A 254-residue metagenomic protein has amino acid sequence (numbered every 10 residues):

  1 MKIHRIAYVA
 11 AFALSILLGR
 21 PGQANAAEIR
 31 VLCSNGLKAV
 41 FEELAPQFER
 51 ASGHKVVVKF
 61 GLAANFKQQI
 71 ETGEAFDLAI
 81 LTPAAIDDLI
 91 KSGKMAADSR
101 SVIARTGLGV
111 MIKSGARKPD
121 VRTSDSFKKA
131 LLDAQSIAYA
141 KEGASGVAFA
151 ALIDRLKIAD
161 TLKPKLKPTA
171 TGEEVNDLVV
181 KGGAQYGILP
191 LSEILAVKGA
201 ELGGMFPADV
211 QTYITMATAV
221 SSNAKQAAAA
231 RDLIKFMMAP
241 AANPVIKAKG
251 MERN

Functional and structural regions predicted by a protein language model:
M1-R5: Positively charged n-region of N-terminal signal peptides that target proteins for export
A7-R20: Bacterial N-terminal signal peptides
A24-T72, I80-T106, M111-N254: Exported/periplasmic ABC-transporter solute-binding proteins
